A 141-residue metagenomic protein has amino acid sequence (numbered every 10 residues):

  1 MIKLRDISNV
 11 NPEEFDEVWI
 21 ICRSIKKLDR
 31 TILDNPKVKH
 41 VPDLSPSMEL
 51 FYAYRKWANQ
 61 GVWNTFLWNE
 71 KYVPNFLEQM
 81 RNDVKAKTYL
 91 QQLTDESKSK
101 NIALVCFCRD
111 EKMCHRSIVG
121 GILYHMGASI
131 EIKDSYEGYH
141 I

Functional and structural regions predicted by a protein language model:
M1-I141: Residues lining hydrophobic/aromatic ligand-binding pockets adjacent to catalytic sites
